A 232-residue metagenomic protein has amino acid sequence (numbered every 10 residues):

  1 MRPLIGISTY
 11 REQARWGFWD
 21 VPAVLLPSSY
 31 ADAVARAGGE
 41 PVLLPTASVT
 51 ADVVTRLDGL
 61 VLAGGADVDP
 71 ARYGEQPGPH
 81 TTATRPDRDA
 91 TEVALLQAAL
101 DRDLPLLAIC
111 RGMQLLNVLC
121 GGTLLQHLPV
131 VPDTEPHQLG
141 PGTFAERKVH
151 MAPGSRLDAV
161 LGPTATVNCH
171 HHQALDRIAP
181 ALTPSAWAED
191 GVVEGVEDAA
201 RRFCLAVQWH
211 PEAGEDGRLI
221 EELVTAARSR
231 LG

Functional and structural regions predicted by a protein language model:
M1-P105, V118-C120, L125, P129-V160 (+6 more regions): N-terminal beta1-alpha1 cap of cysteine-dependent amidohydrolase-like domains
A108, G112, N117: Gly/Ala-rich beta-loop-alpha elbow adjacent to hydrolase catalytic centers
C204-Q208: Active-site-proximal beta-strand elements of phosphoester/diester hydrolases
